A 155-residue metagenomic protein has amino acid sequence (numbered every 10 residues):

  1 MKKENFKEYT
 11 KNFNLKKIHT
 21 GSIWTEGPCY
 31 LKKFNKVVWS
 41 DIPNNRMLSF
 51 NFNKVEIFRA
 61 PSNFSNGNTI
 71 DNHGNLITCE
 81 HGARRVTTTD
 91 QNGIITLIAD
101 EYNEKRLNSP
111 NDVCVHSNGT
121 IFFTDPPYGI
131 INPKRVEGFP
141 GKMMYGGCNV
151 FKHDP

Functional and structural regions predicted by a protein language model:
M1-P155: Sequence-structural signature of mature extracellular/luminal beta-sheet repeat domains, prominently beta-propellers
